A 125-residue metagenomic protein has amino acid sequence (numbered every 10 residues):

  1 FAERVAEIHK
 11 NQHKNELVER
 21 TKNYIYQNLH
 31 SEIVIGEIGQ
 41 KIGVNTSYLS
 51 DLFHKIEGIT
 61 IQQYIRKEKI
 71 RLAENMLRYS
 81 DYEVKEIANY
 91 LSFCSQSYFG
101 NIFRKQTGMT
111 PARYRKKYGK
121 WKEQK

Functional and structural regions predicted by a protein language model:
F1-H9, N45-S50: An amphipathic alpha-helical interaction segment
E7, K14-L17: Flexible loop/N-cap segments at domain edges
E19-N23, Q27, E32, G36 (+2 more regions): Terminal helix-turn-helix DNA-binding modules in bacterial transcription factors
K41, Y90-L91, Q106: Residues within the alpha-helical elements of helix-turn-helix
N45, C94-S95: Helix-turn-helix DNA-binding motif, specifically the short coil turn and the N-cap/start of the second
L49, F53, Y98-F99, F103: Short hydrophobic/aromatic patch on the recognition helix
N101-K125: …primarily DNA-binding HTH/wHTH and HhH modules…
